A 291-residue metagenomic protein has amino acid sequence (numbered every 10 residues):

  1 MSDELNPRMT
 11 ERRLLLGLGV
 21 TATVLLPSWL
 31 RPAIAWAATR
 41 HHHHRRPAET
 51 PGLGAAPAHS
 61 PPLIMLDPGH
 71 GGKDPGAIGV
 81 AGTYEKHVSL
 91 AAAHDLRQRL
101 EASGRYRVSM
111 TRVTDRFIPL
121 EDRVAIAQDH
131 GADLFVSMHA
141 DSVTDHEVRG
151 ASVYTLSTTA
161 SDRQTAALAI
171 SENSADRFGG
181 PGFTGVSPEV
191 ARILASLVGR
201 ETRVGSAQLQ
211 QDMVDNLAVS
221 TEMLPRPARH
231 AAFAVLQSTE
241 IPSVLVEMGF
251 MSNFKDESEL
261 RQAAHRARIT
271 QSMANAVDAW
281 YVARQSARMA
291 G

Functional and structural regions predicted by a protein language model:
M1-G291: Catalytic-site microenvironment of enzymes that process N-acetyl-hexosamine-containing cell-wall polysaccharides
